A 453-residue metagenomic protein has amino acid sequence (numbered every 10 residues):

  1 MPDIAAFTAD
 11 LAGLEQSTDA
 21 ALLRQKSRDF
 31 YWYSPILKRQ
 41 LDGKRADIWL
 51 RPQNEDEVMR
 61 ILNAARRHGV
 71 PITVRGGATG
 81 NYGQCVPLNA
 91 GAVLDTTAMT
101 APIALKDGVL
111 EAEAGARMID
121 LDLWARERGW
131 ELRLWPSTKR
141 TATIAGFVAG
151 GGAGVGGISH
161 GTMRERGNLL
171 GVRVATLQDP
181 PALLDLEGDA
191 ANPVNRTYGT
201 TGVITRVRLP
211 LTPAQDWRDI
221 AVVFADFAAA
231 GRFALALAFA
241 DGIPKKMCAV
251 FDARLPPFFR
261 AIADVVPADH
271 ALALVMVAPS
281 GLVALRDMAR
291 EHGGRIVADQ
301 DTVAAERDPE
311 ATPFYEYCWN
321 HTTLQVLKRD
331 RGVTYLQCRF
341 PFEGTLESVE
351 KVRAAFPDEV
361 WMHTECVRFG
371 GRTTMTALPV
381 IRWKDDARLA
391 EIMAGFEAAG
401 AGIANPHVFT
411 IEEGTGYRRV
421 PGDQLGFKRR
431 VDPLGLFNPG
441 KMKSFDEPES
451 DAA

Functional and structural regions predicted by a protein language model:
M1-N63, T79-G108, A253-A263, V303 (+2 more regions): N-terminal flexible segment immediately upstream of the FAD-binding catalytic core in FAD-dependent oxidoreductases
F7-D10, A65, F233-F239, G281-I296 (+2 more regions): Short amphipathic alpha-helices in soluble, non-transmembrane regions that often serve as interface/regulatory elements
Q16-A20, L50-P52, I72-G76, L94-T96 (+10 more regions): General beta-strand structural signal in soluble alpha/beta enzymes
G77, P87-G91, T97, K139 (+1 more regions): Conserved glycine-rich FAD pyrophosphate-binding loop
I103, A114, M118-I119, L123-G242 (+1 more regions): FAD-binding subdomain of flavoenzyme oxidoreductases
D226-A229, M276-V283, P341-T345, I381-D386: Helix N-cap motif at beta-to-alpha junctions
K245, P256-Q300: A conserved active-site cap/scaffold subdomain adjacent to cofactor or substrate pockets
